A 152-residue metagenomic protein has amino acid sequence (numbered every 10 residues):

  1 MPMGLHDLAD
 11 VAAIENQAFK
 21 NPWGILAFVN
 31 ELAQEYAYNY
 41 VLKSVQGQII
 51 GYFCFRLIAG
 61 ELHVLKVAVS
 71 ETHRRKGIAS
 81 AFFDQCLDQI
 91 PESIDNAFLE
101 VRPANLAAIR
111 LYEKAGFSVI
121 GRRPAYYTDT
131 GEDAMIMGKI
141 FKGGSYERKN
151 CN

Functional and structural regions predicted by a protein language model:
L5-T72, F83-I90, I140-N152: Acetyl-CoA-dependent GNAT
Y36, G60, N105, Y127-D133: Short acidic/glycine-enriched loop/turn segments that link adjacent beta-strands
H63, I109-Y112, P124: Conserved N-terminal glycine/acidic-rich loop preference
V69, R75-Q89, L106-A115: Conserved acetyl-CoA-binding loop-helix of GNAT-fold acetyltransferases
I90-E100: Conserved GNAT acetyl-CoA-binding A-motif
F98-E100, S118-M135: Conserved catalytic-core motifs of GNAT/GCN5-like acyltransferases
